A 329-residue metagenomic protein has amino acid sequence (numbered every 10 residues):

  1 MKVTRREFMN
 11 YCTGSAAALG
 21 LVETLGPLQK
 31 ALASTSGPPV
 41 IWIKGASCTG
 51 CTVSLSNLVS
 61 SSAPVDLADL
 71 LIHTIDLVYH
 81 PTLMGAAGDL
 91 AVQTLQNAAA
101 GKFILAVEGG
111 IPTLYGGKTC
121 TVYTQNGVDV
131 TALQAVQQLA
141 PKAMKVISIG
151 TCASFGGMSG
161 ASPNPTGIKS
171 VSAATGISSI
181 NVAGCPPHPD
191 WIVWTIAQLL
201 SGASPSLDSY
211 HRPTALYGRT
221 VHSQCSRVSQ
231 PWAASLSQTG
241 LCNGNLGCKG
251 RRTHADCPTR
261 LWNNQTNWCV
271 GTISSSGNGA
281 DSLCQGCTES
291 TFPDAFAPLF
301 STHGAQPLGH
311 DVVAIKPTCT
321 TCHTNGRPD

Functional and structural regions predicted by a protein language model:
K2, V22-G45: C-terminal segment of N-terminal export signals and the immediately downstream linker at the start of the mature
K2-V3, S15-A16, E23, A46 (+5 more regions): Iron-sulfur cluster-binding electron-transfer modules in prokaryotic oxidoreductases
E7-Q29: N-terminal export signals
A17-A18, L25, C48-G50, T113-Y115 (+3 more regions): Flexible loop/turn segments at secondary-structure boundaries
S34-G37, G45, T52-S54, A63-G184 (+1 more regions): Metabolite-binding pocket within alpha/beta catalytic cores that recognizes anionic/polar moieties
G37-T49, S54-N57, L70-G101, L283-G286 (+3 more regions): Patatin-like phospholipase A catalytic core
W194-Q198, A203-D329: C-terminal and late-domain segments of enzyme folds
